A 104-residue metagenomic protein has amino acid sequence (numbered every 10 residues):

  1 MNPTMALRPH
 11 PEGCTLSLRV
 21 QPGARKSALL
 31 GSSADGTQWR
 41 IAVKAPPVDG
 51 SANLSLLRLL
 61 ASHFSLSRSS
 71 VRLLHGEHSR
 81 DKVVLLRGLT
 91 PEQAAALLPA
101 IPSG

Functional and structural regions predicted by a protein language model:
M1-G50, L54-L57, L66, R72-H78 (+1 more regions): Contiguous, often N-terminal, cationic amphipathic patches that form binding interfaces
H63: C-terminal catalytic core of tyrosine-transesterase DNA break-rejoin enzymes
